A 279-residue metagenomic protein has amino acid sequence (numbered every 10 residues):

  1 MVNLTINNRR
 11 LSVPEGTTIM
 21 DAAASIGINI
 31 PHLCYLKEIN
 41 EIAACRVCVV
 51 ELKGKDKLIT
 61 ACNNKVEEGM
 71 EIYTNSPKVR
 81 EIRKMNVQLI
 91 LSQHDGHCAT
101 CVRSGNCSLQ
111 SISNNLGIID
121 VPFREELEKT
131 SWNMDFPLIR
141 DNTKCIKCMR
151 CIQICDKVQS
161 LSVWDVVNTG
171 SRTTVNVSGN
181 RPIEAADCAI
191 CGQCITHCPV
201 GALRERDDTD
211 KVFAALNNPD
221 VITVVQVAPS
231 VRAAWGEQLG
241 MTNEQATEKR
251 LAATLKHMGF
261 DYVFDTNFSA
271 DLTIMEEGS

Functional and structural regions predicted by a protein language model:
M1-L4: Short structural boundary motif marking the start of a folded domain
I6-R9, K53-G54: Short strand-turn-strand beta-turns centered on an Asx-Gly dipeptide
R9-E15: A short N-terminal beta-strand-loop micro-motif at the entrance of redox/enzyme domains
E15-G69, N75, V79, R206-S279: Iron-sulfur-associated redox domains of electron-transfer enzymes in respiratory and anaerobic energy metabolism
R46-I190, L203-R204, D208-N218, I222: Fe-S ferredoxin-like electron-transfer domains and their immediately adjacent linker/connector regions across
G192-D207, K256: Phosphate/diphosphate-binding loops
